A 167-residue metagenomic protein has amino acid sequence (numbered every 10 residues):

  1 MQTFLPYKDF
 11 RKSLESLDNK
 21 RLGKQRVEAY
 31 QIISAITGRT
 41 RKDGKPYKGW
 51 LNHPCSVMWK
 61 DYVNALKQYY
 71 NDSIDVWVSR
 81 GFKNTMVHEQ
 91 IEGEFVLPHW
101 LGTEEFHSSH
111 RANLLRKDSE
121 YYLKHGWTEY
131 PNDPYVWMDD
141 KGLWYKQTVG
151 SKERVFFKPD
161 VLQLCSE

Functional and structural regions predicted by a protein language model:
M1-E167: Expand to "…catalyze enediolate/carbanion chemistry for C-C bond making/breaking, isomerization, decarboxylation
